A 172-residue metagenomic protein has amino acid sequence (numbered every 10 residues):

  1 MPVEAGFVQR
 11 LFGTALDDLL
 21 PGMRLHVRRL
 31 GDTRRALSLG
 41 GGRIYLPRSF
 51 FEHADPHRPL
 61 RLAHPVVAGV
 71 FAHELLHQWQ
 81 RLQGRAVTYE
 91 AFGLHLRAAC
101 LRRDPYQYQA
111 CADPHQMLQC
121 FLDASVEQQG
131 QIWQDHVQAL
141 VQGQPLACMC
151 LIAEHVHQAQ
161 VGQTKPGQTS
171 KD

Functional and structural regions predicted by a protein language model:
M1-I44, R48: Auxiliary, metal-adjacent structural segments of Zn-dependent hydrolase domains
V3, V66, V70, Q129-I132: Extracytoplasmic/secreted proteins, especially bacterial periplasmic and envelope-associated proteins
V8, F71-H73, H77, G130: Generic structural signal for small/hydrophobic residues in well-ordered secondary structure, especially within
F12-G13, Q80, G84, D135-A139: Sec-exported extracytoplasmic/periplasmic mature domains
R35-A36, R48-A72, L118-L122: Short pre-active-site segment immediately N-terminal to the catalytic Zn-binding motif
G41, Y89-D172: Metalloprotease/metallohydrolase-associated module, dominated by Zn2+-dependent proteases
E74-G93: Catalytic Zn2+-binding segment of zinc metalloproteases
